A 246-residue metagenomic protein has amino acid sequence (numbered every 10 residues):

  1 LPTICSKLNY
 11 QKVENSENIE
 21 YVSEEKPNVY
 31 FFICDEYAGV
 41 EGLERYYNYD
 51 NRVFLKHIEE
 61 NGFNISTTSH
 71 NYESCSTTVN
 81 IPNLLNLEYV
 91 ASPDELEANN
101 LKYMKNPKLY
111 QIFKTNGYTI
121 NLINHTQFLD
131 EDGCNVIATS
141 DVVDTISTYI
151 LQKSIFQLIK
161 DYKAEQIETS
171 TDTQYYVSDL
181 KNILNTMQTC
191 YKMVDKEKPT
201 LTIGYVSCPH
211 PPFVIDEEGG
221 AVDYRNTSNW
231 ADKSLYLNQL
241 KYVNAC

Functional and structural regions predicted by a protein language model:
L1-T3: Hydrophobic membrane-insertion alpha-helices, especially the h-region of bacterial N-terminal signal peptides
S6-E25, K181-D195, Y224-C246: A long, amphipathic alpha-helix that forms part of the scaffold/cap immediately adjacent to metal-dependent active
K26-F31, E36-Y224: Active-site-proximal alpha/beta segments of enzymes that process anionic O-linked groups
